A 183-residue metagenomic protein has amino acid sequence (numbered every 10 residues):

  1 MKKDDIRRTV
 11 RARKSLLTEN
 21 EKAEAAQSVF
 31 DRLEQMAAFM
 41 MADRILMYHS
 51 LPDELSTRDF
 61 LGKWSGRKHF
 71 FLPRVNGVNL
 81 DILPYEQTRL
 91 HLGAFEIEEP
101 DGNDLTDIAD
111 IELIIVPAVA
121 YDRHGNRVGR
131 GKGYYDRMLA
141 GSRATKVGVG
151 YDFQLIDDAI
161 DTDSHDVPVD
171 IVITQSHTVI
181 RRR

Functional and structural regions predicted by a protein language model:
M1, D5, A12-S15, D101 (+3 more regions): Surface-exposed, charge/polar-rich loops and edge strands
M1-A109: N-terminal active-site beta-alpha-beta segment that forms phosphate/nucleotide-binding and substrate-recognition loops
R32, R127-V128: Short linear sequence motifs
F39, Y48, F95, Y121 (+2 more regions): Aromatic side chains
Y48, P117, Q175: Conserved residues at the C-terminal ends of beta-strands
S50-D53, V119-R123: Short glycine-rich anion-binding loops that position phosphate/pyrophosphate groups of nucleotides and phosphorylated
G131: Short polar/charged helix/loop
